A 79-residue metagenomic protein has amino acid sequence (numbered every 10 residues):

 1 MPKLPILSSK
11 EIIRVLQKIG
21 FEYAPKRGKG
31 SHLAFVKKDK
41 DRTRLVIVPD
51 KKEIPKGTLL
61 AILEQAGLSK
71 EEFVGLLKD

Functional and structural regions predicted by a protein language model:
M1-R27: N-terminal first-folded block
K3, R44, F73: Glycine-rich, flexible loop/turn motifs
P5-E11, D39, K52, T58 (+1 more regions): Solvent-exposed, flexible loop/coil residues
I6, K18, F35, I47 (+2 more regions): Generic detector of low-complexity/intrinsically disordered segments and short hydrophobic N-terminal stretches
A24-A61: A short, structured beta-strand/loop element
E53-D79: C-terminal structural segments of small proteins and small subunits
